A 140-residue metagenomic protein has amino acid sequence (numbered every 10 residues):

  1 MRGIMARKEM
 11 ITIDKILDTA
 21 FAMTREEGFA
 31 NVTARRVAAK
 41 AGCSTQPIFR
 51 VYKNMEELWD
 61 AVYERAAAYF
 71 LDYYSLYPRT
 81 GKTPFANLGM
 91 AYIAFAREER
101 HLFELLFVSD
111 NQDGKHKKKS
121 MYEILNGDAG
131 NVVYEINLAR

Functional and structural regions predicted by a protein language model:
M1-I11: N-terminal intrinsically disordered/low-complexity leader segments
K15, T19, M23-E57, A61: Helix-turn-helix
I16-T24, A66, F70, Y92 (+1 more regions): Short hydrophobic clusters on alpha-helical segments that form packing/core surfaces in small helical domains
T24, E57-A66, Y73, L106 (+3 more regions): Alpha-helical DNA-contacting segments of helix-turn-helix folds
D60, E64-N87, I124-N131: Amphipathic alpha-helical linker/stalk segments
F85-S109, K115: Helical hydrophobic small-molecule/effector-binding pocket
D110-R140: Amphipathic alpha-helical packing segments from all-alpha helical-bundle domains
